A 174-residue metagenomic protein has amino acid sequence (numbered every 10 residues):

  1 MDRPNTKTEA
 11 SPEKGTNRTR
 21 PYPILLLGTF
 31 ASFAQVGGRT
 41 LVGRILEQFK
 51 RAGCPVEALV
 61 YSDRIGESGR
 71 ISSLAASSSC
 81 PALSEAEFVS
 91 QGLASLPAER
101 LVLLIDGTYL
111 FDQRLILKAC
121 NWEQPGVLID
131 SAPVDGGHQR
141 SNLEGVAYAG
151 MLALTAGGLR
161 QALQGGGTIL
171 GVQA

Functional and structural regions predicted by a protein language model:
D2-R70, C80: N-terminal glycine-rich phosphate-binding loop and ensuing alpha1 helix
T16-N17, S68, A94-S95, Q139-S141: Intrinsically disordered, low-complexity coil segments
R20-P21, C54, A98-L101, Q124: Short coil/turn segments at beta-strand junctions that form active-site/ligand-binding loops
E47-R51, A94, L117, N121: Surface-exposed alpha-helical segments enriched in charged/polar residues
K50-E57, S73-S84, N121-I129: Structural alpha-beta junctions
E57-S62, L103-L104, L128: Short, hydrophobic beta-strand segments that form beta-sheet elements in well-ordered domains
G66-D112: Short phosphate-binding loop-to-helix
Y109-A174: Conserved core of the sugar-phosphate nucleotidyltransferase
